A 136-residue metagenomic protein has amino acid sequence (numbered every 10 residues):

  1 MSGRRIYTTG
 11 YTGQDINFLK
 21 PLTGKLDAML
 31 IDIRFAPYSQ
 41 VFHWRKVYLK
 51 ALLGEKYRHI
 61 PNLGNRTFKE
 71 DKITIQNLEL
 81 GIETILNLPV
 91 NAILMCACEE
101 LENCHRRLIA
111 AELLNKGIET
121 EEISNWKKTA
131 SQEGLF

Functional and structural regions predicted by a protein language model:
M1-F136: Residues lining hydrophobic/aromatic ligand-binding pockets adjacent to catalytic sites
